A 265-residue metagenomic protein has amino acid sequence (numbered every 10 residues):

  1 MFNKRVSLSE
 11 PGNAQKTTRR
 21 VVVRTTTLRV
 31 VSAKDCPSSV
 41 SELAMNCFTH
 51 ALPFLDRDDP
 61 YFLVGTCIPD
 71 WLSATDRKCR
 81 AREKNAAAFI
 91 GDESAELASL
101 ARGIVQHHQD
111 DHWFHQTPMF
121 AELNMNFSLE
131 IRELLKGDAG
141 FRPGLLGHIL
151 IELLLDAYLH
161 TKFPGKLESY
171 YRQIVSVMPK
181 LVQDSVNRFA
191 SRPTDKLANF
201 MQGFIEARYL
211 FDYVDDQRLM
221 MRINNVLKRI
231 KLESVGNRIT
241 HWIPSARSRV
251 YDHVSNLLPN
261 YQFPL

Functional and structural regions predicted by a protein language model:
L8-S9: Intrinsic disorder
T17-S32, E42: Intrinsically disordered, low-complexity segments enriched in serine/proline and basic residues
E42-L145, W242-P264: An N-terminal structural lobe/cap that precedes and organizes the functional/catalytic core across diverse proteins
P118, S128-N199: Active-site-proximal alpha-helical scaffolds that flank and shape metal-associated catalytic sites
Y171-P259, F263: An amphipathic alpha-helical core segment
